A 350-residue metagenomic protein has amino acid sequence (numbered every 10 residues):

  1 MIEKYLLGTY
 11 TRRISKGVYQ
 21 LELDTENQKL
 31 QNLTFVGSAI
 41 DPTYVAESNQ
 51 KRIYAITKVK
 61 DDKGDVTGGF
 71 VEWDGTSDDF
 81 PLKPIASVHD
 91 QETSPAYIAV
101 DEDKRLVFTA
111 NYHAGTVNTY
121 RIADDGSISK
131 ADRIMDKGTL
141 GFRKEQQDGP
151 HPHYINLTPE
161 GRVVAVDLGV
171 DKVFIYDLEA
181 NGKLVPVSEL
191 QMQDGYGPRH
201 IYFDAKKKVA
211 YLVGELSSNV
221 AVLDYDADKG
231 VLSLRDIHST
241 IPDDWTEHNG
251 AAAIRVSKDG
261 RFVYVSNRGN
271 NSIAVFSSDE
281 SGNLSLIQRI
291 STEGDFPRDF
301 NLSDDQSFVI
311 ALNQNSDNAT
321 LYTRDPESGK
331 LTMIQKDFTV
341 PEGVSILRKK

Functional and structural regions predicted by a protein language model:
T11-I14, V59-G64, H113-T116, V170-K172 (+3 more regions): Short glycine/acidic-enriched loop and turn motifs that connect beta-strands
L21-Q28, W73-F80, Y120-S129, D177-K183 (+3 more regions): Short loop/turn segments immediately following beta-strands, especially the blade-tip and inter-blade linker loops
Q31-G37, K83-V88, D132, T139-E145 (+4 more regions): A short beta-strand motif characteristic of beta-propeller blades
N32-K104: Blade-loop segments of beta-propeller domains
A39-Q50, Q91-D103, G138-E160, M192-K207 (+3 more regions): Beta-rich, blade/repeat-based domains predominating in secreted/periplasmic proteins but also intracellular
P81-H153: Asp-box/WD-like beta-propeller blade repeats and closely related beta-sheet repeat scaffolds
R162-S218: Loop-centered beta-sheet repeat module
